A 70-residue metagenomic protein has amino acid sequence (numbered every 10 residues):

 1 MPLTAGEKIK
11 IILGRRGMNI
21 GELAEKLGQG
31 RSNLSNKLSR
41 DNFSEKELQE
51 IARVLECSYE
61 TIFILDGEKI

Functional and structural regions predicted by a protein language model:
M1-M18, K26: A short, Lys/Arg-rich alpha-helix, primarily the initiator
K10, G21, Q49: Residues within the helices of the helix-turn-helix
K10, S35-N36, F63: Key DNA-contacting residues within the recognition helix of helix-turn-helix
G28-F43: Recognition helix of helix-turn-helix/homeodomain-like DNA-binding domains that insert into the DNA major groove
R40-R53: Short, basic-rich loop-to-helix N-cap that marks the start of a DNA-contacting helix
E56-I70: Short C-terminal boundary/hinge segments that cap the last helix of small helical domains
